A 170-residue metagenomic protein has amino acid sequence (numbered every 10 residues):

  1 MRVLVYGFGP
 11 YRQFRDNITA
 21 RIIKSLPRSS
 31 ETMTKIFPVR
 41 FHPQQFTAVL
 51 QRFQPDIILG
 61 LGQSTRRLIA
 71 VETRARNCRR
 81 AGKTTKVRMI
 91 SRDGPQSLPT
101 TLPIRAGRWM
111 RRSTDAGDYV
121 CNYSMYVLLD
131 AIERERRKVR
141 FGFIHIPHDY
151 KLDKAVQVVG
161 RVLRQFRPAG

Functional and structural regions predicted by a protein language model:
M1-Y119, L128-F141, P147-A169: N-terminal catalytic or cofactor-binding beta/alpha core of small enzyme domains
